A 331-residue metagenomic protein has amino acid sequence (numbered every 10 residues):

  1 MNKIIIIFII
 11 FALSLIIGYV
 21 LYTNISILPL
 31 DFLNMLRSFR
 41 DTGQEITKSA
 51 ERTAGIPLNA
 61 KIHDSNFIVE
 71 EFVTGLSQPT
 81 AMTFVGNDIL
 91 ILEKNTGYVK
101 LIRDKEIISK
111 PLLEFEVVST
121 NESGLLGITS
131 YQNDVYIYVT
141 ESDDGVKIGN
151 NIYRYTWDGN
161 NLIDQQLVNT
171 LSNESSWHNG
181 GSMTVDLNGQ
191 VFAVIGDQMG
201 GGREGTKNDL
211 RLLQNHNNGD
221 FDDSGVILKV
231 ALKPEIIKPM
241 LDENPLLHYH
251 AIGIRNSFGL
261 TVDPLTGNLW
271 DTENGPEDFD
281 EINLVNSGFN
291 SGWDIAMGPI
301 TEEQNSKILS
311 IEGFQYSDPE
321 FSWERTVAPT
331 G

Functional and structural regions predicted by a protein language model:
M1-S14: N-terminal Sec-pathway targeting helices
F8, F72, L247: Short, flexible active-site loop motifs that bind/organize anionic cofactors or intermediates
L13-N24: Hydrophobic alpha-helical membrane-insertion segments, chiefly the h-region of N-terminal signal peptides
T23-G202, G259-V262, G267-G275, A328-G331: Acidic, Gly/Ser/Thr-rich repeat motifs that build Ca2+-stabilized beta-propeller blades
D31-I62, S123-L125, D197-G331: Beta-propeller domain segments
